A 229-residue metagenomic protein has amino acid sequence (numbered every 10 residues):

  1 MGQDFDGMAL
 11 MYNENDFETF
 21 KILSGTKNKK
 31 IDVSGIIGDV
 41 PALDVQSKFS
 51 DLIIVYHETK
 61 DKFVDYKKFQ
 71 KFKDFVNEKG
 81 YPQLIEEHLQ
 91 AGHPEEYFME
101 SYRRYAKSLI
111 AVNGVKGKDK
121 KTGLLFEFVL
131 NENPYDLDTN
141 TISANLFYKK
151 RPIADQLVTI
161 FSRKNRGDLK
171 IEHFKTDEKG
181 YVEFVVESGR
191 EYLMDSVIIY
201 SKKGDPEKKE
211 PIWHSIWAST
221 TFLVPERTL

Functional and structural regions predicted by a protein language model:
M1, E78-I142, F147-P152, K164-G167 (+1 more regions): Beta-strand-rich domain onsets/edges
M1-L43: Start-of-domain marker
G2-F5, I37-Y56, K60-D65, V158-T159 (+1 more regions): N-terminal secretory/targeting leader peptides
E14-D16, K150-S162: Short, ordered, surface-exposed loop/turn motifs in non-cytosolic proteins
K21-N28, L157-H173: Short amphipathic beta-strand segments in non-cytosolic proteins
I37-P41, T176-R190: Glycine-centered loop-to-beta-strand initiation motif
K48-I54, T139, G189-E191: Extracellular Ig-like/FN3 beta-sandwich strand-entry sites
T59-K68, Y200-P206: Short acidic/polar inter-strand loop motif in beta-rich domains
